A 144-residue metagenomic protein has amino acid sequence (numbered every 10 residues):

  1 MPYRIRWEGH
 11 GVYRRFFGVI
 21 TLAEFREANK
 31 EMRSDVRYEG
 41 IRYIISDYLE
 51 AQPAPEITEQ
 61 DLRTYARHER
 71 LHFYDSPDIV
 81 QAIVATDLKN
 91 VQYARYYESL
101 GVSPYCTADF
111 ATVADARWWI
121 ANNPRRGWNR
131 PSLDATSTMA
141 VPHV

Functional and structural regions predicted by a protein language model:
M1-V144: Amphipathic, Lys/Arg-enriched alpha-helical "gate/interface" segment within cytosolic domains that mediates
